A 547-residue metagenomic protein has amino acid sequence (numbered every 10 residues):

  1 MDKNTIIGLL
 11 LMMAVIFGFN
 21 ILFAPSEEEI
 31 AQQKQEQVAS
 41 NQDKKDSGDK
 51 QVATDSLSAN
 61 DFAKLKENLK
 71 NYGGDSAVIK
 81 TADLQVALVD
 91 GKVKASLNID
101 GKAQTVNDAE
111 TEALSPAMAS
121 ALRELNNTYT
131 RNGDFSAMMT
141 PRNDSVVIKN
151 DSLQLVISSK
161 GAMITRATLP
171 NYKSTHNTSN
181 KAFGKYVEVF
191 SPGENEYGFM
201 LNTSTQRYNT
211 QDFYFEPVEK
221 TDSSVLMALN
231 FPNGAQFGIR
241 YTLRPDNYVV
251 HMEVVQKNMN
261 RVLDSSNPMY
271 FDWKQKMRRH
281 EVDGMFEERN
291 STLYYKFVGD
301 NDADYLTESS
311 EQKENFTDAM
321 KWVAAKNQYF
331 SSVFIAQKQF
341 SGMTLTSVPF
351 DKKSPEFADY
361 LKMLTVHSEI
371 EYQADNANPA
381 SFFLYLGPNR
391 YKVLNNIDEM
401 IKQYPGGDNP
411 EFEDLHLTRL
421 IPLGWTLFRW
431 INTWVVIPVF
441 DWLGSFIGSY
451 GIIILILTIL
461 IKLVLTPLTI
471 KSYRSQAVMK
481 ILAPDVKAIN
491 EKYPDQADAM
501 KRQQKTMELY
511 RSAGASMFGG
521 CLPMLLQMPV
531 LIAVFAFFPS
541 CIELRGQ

Functional and structural regions predicted by a protein language model:
M1-Q51, S56, I157, V254-V255 (+5 more regions): Helix-loop-helix
A59-E413: Soluble non-transmembrane domains of integral membrane proteins
